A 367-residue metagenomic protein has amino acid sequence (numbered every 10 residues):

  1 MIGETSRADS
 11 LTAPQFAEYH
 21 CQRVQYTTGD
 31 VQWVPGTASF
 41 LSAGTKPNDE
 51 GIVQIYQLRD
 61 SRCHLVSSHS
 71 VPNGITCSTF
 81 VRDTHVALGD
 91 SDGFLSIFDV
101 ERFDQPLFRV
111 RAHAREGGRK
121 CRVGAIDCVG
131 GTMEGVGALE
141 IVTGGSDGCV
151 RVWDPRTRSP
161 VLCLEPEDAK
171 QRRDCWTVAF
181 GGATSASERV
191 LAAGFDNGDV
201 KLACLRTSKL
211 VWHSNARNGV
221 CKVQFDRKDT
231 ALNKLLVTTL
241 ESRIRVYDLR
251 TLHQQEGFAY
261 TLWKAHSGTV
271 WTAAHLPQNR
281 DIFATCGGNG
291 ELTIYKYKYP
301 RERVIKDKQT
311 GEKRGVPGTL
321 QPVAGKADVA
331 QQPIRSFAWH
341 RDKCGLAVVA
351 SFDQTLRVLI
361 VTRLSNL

Functional and structural regions predicted by a protein language model:
I2-L205, V211-T230, K234-Y247, Y260-Q278 (+3 more regions): WD40 beta-propeller repeat fold
E302, R314-P317: Intrinsically disordered, low-complexity regions in plant nuclear regulators
